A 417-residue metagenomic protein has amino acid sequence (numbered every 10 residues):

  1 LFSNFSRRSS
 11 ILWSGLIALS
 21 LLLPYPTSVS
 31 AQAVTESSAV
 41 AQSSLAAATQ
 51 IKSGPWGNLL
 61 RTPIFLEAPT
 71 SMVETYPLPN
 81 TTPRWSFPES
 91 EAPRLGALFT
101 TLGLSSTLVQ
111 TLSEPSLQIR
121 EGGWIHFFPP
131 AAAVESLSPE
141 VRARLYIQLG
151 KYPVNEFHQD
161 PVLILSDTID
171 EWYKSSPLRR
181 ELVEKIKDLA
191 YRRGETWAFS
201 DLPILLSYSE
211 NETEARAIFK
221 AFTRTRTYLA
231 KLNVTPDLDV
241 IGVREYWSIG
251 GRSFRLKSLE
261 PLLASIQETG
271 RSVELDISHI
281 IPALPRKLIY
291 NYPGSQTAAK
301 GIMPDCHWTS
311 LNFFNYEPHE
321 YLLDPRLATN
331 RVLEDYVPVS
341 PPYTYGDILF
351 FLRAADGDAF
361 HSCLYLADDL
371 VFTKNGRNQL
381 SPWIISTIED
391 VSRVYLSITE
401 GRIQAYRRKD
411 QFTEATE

Functional and structural regions predicted by a protein language model:
F2-F5, Y25: Aromatic (phenylalanine/tyrosine) cluster motif
S6-L16, A31-L137: N-terminus-biased targeting/localization segments
W13-Y25: Bacterial N-terminal signal peptides
A41-T75, P338, L366-E417: Aromatic- and glycine-rich peptidoglycan recognition patches
I125, P129-G294, A298: Extended, non-transmembrane interaction/recognition domains
Y290-T344: Catalytic cysteine-centered active-site loop
L322-S381: ...with weaker cross-activation on analogous glycine-rich loops/strands in unrelated enzymes
